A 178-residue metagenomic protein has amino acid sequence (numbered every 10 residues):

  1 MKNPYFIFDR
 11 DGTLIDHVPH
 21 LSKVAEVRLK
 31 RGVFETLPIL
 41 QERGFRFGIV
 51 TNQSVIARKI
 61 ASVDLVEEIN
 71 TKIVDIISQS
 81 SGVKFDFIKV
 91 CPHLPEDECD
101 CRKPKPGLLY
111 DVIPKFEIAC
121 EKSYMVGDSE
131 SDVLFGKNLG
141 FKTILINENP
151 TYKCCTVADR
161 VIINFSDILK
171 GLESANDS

Functional and structural regions predicted by a protein language model:
M1-F47: Active-site neighborhood of HAD-like aspartate-dependent phosphohydrolases
F6, D64, E68-F87, P95-M125 (+1 more regions): Asp-based, Mg2+/Mn2+-dependent phosphohydrolase catalytic module
R10-G12, P92, N147: Short, small-residue-rich loop/turn micro-motifs
T13, T51, T143: Ser/Thr-centric signal marking residues that sit in or immediately flank functional binding/regulatory motifs
L14-D16, A57, D132-V133: Catalytic P-loop NTPase motifs of RecA-like helicase/translocase cores
V18, K23, I56-I60, L94-C99 (+1 more regions): A short acidic, helix-capping loop that chelates divalent metal ions and anchors anionic groups
K23-K30, S62-E67, R102: Flexible, glycine- and charge-enriched loops at secondary-structure boundaries
V33, L37-N70, F85-L94, G136: Substrate-recognition element of Asp-dependent hydrolases with the DxDx(T/V) motif
